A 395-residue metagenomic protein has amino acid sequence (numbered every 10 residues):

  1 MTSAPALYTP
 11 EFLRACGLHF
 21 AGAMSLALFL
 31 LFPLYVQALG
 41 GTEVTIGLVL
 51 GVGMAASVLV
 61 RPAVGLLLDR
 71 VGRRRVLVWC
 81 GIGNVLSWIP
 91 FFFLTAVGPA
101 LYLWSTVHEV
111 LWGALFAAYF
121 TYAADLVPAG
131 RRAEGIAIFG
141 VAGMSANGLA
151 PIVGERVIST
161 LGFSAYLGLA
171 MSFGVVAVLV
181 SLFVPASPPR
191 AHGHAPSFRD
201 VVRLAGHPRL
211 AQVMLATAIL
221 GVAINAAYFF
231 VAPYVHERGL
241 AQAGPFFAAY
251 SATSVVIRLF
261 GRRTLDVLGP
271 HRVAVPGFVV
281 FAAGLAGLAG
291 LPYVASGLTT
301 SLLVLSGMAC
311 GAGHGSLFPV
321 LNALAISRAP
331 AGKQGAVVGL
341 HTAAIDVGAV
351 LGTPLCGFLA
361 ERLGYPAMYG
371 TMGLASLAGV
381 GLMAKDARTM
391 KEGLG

Functional and structural regions predicted by a protein language model:
M1-T9, A186-L215: Juxtamembrane intracellular "pre-TM" segments in multi-pass secondary transporters
A6-M54, Q212, A216, G221-Y234 (+1 more regions): Helix-loop boundary and gating motifs at the non-cytosolic
A27, M54-P62, N147-G148, S251-L259 (+1 more regions): Residue-level signature of mid-helix packing/kink "hotspots" within the transmembrane helices of 12-pass Major
L59-F93: Conserved MFS/SLC helix-loop-helix module at the cytosolic interface between two early adjacent transmembrane helices
V60-G72, I257-P270: Helix-to-loop junctions at the C-terminal end of transmembrane segments in multipass secondary transporters
I82-A96, V280-S296: C-terminal ends and interior cores of transmembrane alpha-helices in multi-pass membrane transporters/permeases
T106-A142: Cytoplasmic helix-loop-helix junction between adjacent transmembrane helices in 12-TM secondary transporters
Y166-S181, Y369-A384: Symmetry-related core transmembrane helices of the 12-TM Major Facilitator Superfamily/SLC fold
